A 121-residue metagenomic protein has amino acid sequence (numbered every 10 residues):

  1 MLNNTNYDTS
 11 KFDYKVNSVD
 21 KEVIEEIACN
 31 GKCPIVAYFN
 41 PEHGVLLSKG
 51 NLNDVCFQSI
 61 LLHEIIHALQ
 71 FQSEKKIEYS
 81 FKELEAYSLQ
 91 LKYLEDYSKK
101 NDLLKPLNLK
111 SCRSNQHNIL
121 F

Functional and structural regions predicted by a protein language model:
M1-V45, G50, D54, K99 (+1 more regions): Auxiliary, metal-adjacent structural segments of Zn-dependent hydrolase domains
L46, A68-Q70, S88: Structural recognition of the beta-strand scaffold that forms the well-ordered cores of secreted hydrolase catalytic
N51-C56, I60, K76-L84: Soluble non-cytosolic domains of exported or imported proteins
S59-Q72: Active-site recognition of the HExxH zinc-binding catalytic motif
F71-K75, L91: Short, function-defining helix-loop hinge/capping sites that tune catalysis or transport
Y79-S114: Post-HExxH zinc-binding segment in Zn-dependent metallohydrolases
I119-F121: Short, solvent-exposed mixed-charge patches
